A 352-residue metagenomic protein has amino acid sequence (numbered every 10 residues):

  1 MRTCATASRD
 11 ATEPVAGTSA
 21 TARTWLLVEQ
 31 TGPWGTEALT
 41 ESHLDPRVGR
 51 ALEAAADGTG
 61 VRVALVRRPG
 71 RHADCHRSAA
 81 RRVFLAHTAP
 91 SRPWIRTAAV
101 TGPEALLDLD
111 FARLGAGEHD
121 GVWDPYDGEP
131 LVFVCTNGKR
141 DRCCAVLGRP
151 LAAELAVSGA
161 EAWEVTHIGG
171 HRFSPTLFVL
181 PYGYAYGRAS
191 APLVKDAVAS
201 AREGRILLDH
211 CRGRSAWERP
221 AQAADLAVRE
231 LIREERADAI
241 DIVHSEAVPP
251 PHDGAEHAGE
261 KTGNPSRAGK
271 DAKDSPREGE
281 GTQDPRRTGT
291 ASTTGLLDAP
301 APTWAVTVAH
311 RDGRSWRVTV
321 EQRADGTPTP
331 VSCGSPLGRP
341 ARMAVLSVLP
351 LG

Functional and structural regions predicted by a protein language model:
M1-A152, V157-E260, R267-G352: Histidine/cysteine-enriched polar flanking segments
